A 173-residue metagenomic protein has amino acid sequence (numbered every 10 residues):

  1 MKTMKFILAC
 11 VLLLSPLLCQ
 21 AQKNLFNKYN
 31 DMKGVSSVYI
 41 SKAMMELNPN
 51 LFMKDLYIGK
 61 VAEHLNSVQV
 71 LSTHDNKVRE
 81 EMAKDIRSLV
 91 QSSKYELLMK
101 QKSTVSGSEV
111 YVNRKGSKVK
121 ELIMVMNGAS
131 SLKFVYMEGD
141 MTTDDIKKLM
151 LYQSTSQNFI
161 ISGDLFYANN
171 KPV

Functional and structural regions predicted by a protein language model:
M1-K28: Bacterial Sec-dependent N-terminal signal peptides
K5, K54-N66, K115-V119, G128: Short, surface-exposed loop and linker segments with low hydrophobicity and enrichment for Pro/Ser/Thr
F6, N30-D31, L165, V173: Gly/Pro-rich, low-complexity intrinsically disordered segments
L25-D85: Early exported N-terminus immediately downstream of N-terminal targeting peptides
V61-E63, R87-S88, N169-V173: Mature, folded catalytic cores of secreted/periplasmic enzymes
V68, L89-S92, L149-Y152, S156: Structured segments of extracytoplasmic/periplasmic soluble domains in secreted or envelope-associated proteins
S88-K148: Surface-exposed, polar helix/loop patches in the mature regions of secreted/periplasmic/lumenal proteins that form
G139-V173: C-terminal partner/receptor-binding element of secreted or periplasmic proteins
